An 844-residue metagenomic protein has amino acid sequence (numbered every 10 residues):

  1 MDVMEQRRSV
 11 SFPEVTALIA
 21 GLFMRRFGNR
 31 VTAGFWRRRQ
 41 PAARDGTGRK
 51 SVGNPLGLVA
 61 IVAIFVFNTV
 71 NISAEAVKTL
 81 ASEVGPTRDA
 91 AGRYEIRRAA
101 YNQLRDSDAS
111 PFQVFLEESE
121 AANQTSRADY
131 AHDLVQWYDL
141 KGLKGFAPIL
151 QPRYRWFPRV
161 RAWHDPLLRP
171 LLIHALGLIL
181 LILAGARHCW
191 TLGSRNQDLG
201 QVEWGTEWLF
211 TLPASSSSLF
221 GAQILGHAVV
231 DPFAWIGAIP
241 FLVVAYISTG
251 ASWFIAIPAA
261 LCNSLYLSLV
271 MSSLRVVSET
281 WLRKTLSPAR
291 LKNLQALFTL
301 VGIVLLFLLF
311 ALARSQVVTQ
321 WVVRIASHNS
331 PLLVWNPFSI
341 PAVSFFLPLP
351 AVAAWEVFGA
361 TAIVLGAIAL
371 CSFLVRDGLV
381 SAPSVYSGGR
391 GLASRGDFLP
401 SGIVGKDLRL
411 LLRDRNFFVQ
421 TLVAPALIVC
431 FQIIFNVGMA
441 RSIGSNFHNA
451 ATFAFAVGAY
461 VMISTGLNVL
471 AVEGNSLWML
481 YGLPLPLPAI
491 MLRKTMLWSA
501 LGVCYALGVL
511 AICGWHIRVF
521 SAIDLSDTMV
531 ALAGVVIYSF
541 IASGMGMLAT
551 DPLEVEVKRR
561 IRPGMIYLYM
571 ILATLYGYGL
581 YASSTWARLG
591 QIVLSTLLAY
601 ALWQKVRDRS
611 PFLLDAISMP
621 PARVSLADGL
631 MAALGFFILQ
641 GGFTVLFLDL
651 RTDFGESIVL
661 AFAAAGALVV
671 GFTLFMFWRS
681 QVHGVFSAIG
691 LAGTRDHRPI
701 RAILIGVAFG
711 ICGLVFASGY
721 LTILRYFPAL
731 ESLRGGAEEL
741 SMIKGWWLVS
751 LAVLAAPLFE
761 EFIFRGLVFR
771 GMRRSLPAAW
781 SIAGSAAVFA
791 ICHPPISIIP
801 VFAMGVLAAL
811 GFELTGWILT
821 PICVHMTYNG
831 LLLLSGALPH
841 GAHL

Functional and structural regions predicted by a protein language model:
D2-T206, S215-W478, L487-D653, S657 (+1 more regions): Hydrophobic alpha-helical transmembrane segments of membrane proteins
G46, T211-L212, T249-W253, S394-D397 (+5 more regions): Helix-boundary and loop/linker segments of multi-pass membrane transporters
L225, V229, C262, M496 (+8 more regions): Hydrophobic residues within alpha-helical transmembrane segments of multi-pass solute transporters/permease subunits
Y266, A664-V669, S750, I799-L807 (+1 more regions): Membrane-embedded alpha-helical segments of multi-pass membrane proteins, especially the transmembrane helices
V645, A779-L844: Functionally important transmembrane alpha-helices
F647-F662, H683-A756, R774, A842-L844: Juxtamembrane helix-loop-helix connectors linking adjacent transmembrane helices in multi-pass membrane enzymes
R695-I700, F759-G784, L810-W817: Membrane-interface helix/loop boundary segments of multi-pass membrane proteins
L758, F762-I763, L767-V768, P795 (+1 more regions): Active-site His/Glu-centered metal-binding helix of metallohydrolases
